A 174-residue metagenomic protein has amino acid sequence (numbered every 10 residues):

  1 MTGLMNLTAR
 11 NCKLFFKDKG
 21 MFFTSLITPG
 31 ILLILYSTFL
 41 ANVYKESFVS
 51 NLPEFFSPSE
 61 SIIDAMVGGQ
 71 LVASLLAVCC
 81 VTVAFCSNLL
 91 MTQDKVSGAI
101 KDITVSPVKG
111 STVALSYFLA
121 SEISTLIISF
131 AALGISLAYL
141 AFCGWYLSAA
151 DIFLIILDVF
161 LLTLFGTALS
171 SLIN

Functional and structural regions predicted by a protein language model:
M1-A9, G166: Short, membrane-interfacial amphipathic segments enriched in basic
L7, S25-L26, L75, Y117-F118 (+1 more regions): Residue-level recognition of transmembrane alpha-helices in multi-pass small-molecule transporters/permeases
R10, L14-S50, V67-C86, E122 (+2 more regions): Hydrophobic alpha-helical transmembrane segments of multi-pass membrane transport/permease proteins
G20-M21, T112, Y117: Residue-level recognition of membrane-helix boundary sites in multi-pass small-molecule transporters
S47-I63: Perimembrane loop-to-helix junctions flanking transmembrane segments
I62-Q93, D158-S171: Hydrophobic alpha-helical transmembrane segments of membrane proteins
A84-V108: Transmembrane helix boundary and interhelical loop/hinge segments in multi-pass membrane proteins
G110, F118-N174: Alpha-helical transmembrane segments and their short interhelical loops
